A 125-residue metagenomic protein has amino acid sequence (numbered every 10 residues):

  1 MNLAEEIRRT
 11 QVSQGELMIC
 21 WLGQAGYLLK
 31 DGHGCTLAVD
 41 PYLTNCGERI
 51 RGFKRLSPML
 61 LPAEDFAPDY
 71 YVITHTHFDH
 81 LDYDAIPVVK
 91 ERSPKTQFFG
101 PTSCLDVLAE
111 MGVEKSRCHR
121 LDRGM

Functional and structural regions predicted by a protein language model:
M1-Q14, G100-M125: Metallo-beta-lactamase
E5-T10, G32-V72, T76, Y83-E91: Pre-active-site segment of Zn-dependent metallo-hydrolases
E16-M18, R92-F98: Short active-site oxyanion
I19-G23: A short catalytic or substrate-binding loop motif that flags glycine-/basic-rich loops and adjacent residues that bind
A25, N45-C46, H77-L81, L105-L108 (+1 more regions): Active-site environment of divalent metal-dependent phosphoester hydrolases
G26-K30: Short beta-strand scaffold segments in enzyme catalytic cores
V39, F99-G100: Structural recognition of the beta-strand scaffold that forms the well-ordered cores of secreted hydrolase catalytic
